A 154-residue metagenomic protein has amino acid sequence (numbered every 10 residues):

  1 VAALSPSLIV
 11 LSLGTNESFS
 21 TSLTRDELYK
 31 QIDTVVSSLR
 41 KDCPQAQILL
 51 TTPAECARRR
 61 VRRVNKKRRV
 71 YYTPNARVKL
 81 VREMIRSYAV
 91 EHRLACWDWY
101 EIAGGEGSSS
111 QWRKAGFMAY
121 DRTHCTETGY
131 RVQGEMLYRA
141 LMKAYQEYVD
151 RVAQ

Functional and structural regions predicted by a protein language model:
V1-S5, T34-D42: Short amphipathic alpha-helices and their capping/turn segments at secondary-structure boundaries
V1-Y29, E55-C56: Oxyanion-hole/transition-state-stabilizing segment in secreted/luminal serine hydrolases and related acyltransferases
S7-S12, Q47-T52, A95-W99: Structural recognition of the beta-strand scaffold that forms the well-ordered cores of secreted hydrolase catalytic
S20-T21, Q47-T51, R59-R62, G107-S108: Extended hydrophobic-aromatic, low-complexity segments
E27-Q31, R77-L80: Short, glycine/acidic-rich beta->alpha junctions
I32-S37, R82, R86: Generic structural signal for well-ordered alpha-helices, preferentially at hydrophobic/aromatic core positions
L39-P44, A144-E147: Secondary-structure transition/capping motifs at alpha-helix termini and the adjoining loop/turn into the next element
C56-Q154: Catalytic His-Asp segment of secreted/periplasmic serine-dependent ester chemistry enzymes
